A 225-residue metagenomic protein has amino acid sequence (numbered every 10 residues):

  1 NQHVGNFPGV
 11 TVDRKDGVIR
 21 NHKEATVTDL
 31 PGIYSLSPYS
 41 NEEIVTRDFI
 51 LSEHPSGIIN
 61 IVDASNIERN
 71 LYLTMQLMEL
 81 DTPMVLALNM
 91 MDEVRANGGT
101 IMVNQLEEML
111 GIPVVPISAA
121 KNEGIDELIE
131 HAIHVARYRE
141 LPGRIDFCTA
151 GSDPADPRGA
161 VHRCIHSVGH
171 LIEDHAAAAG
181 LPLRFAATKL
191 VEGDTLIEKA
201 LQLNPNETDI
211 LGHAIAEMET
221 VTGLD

Functional and structural regions predicted by a protein language model:
N1-H22: Switch I (effector-binding) loop of TRAFAC-class P-loop GTPase G-domains
Q2-V4, E24-N41, A64: Switch II (G3) loop of P-loop NTPases
G5, Y39, N70, A96-G99 (+2 more regions): Alpha-helix N-cap/helix-start motif
G9, G32-Y34, A64-E68, M90-R95 (+1 more regions): Conserved nucleotide-binding/hydrolysis micro-motifs of P-loop NTPases
G17, T28, I44-D48, L71-E79 (+8 more regions): Solvent-exposed alpha-helical segments within well-ordered globular domains of core cellular machineries
G17-A25, V45-V115: Conserved C-terminal guanine-recognition region of P-loop GTPase G domains, centered on the G4
D92-D153: Canonical P-loop GTPase G-domain recognition
G111, Y138-L141, I145-D225: Extended helical scaffolds that flank P-loop GTPase cores
